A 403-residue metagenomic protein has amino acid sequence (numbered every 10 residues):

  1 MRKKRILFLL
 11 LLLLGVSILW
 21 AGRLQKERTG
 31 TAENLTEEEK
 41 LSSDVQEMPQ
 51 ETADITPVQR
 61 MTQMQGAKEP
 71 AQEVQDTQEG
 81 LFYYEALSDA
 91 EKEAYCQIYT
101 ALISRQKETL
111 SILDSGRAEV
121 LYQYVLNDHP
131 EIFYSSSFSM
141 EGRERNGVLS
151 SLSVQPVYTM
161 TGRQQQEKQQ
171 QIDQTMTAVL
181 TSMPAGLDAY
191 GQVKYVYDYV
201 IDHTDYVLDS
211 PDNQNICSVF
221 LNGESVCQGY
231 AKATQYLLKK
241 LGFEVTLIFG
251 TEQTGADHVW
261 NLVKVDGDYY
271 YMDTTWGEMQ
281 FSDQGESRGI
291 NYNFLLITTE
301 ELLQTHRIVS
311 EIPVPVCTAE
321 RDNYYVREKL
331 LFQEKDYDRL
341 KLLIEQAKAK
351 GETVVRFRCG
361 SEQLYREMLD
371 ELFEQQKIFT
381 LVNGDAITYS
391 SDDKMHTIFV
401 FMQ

Functional and structural regions predicted by a protein language model:
R2-G186, E300-Q403: N-terminal accessory/pre-domain segments preceding catalytic cores
Q106, S218-L221: A short, structure-level motif marking secondary-structure boundaries and short turns
T161-V219: Secondary-structure boundary elements
Y197-I201, Q235, D370-F373: Generic solvent-exposed, charged/amphipathic alpha-helical segments that serve as macromolecular interface scaffolds
V207, P211-Q214, E224, V245-G255: Catalytic cysteine-centered active-site loop
F220-Q228: Periplasmic OmpA-like peptidoglycan-binding domain that tethers envelope proteins to the cell wall
G229-E300: Hydrophobic/aromatic-rich core segments of domains that either
